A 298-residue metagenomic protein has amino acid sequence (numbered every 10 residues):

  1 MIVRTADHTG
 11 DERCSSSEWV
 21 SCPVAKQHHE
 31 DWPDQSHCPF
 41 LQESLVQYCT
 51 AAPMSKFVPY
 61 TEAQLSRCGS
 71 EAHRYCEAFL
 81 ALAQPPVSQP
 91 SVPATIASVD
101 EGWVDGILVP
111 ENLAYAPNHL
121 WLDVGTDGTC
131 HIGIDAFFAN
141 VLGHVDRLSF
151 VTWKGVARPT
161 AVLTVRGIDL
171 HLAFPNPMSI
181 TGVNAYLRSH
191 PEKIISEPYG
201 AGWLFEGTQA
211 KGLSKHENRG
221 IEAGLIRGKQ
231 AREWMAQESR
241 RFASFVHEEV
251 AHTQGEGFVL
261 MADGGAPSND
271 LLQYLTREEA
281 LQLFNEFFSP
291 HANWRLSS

Functional and structural regions predicted by a protein language model:
M1-E101, F137-A139: Cysteine-centered metal-binding/redox modules
T9, T160-G167, P191-K193: Short secondary-structure capping micro-motifs at structural edges
V24-D34, K154, P159, H171-L172: Short secondary-structure boundary segments
D31-W32, E43, E71-R147, D169-A173 (+1 more regions): Non-catalytic terminal segments and appended small domains
A51-P53, V124, V165-G167: Short acidic, glycine-rich loop/turn motifs
F150-R166, F174-I180: Short, well-structured beta-strand-loop connectors
